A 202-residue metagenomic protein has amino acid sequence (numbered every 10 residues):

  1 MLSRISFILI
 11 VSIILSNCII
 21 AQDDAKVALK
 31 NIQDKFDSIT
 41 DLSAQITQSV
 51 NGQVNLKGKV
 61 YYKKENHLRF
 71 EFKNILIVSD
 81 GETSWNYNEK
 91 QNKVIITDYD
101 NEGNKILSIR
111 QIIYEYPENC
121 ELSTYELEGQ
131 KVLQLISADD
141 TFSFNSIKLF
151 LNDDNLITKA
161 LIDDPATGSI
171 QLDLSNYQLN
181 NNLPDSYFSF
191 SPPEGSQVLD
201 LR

Functional and structural regions predicted by a protein language model:
M1-F7: Bacterial N-terminal signal peptides that target proteins for export
I8-N17: Bacterial N-terminal signal peptides
N17-V54, K64-H67, P192-R202: N-terminal leader/targeting segments and the immediate start of mature chains
Q48-V50, E71-F72, L161-D164: Beta-turn initiation residues at beta-strand->coil junctions
N51-V54, I75-L76, T167-S169: Solvent-exposed loop/turn segments connecting transmembrane beta-strands in outer-membrane beta-barrel proteins
V60-L107, I170: An acidic-aromatic
Y99-G129: Flexible, surface-exposed loop/linker segments and immediately adjacent secondary-structure boundaries
P117, E126-G195, L199-L201: Gly/Pro-enriched, hydrophobic low-complexity segments that function as extracytoplasmic propeptides/linkers
